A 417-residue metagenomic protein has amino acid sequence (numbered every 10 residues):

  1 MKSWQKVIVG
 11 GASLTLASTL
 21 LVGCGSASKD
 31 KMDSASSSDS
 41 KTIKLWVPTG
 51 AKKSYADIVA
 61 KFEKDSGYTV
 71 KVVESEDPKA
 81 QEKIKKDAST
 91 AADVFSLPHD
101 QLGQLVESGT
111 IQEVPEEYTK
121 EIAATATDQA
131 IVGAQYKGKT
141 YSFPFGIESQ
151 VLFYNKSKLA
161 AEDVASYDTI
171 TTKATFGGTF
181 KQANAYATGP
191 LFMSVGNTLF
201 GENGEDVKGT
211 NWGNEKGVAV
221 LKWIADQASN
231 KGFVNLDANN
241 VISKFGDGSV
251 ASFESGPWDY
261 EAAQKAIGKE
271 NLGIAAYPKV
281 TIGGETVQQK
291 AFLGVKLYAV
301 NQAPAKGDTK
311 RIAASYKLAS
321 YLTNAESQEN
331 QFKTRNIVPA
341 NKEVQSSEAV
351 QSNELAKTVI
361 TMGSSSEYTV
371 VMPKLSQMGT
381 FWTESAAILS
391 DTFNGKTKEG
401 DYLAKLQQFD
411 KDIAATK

Functional and structural regions predicted by a protein language model:
S3-S13, A17-Q101, T286, Q408-K417: Conserved N-terminal structural module of periplasmic/extracytoplasmic solute-binding proteins
S54-I58, Y68, K216-W223, K306-L322 (+2 more regions): Short amphipathic alpha-helical coupling segments at ligand-binding clamshell hinges and other catalytic/signaling
E74-K83, D100, V234-D247, W258: Short helix-initiation/N-cap motifs at beta->coil->alpha
D87-L97, A174-F176, D247-S255, E270: Alpha-to-beta junction loops
H99-V151, E162, I274-A275: Hinge/lid segment of periplasmic solute-binding proteins
Q135, V338, K357-D412: C-terminal capping/gating helix-and-loop segments adjacent to ligand/active sites or protein-protein/ligand interfaces
G138, A266-T334: Extracytoplasmic/periplasmic substrate-recognition and gating elements
D206-N235: Glycine-centered hinge/linker elements that transmit conformational signals in sensory and ligand-binding systems
